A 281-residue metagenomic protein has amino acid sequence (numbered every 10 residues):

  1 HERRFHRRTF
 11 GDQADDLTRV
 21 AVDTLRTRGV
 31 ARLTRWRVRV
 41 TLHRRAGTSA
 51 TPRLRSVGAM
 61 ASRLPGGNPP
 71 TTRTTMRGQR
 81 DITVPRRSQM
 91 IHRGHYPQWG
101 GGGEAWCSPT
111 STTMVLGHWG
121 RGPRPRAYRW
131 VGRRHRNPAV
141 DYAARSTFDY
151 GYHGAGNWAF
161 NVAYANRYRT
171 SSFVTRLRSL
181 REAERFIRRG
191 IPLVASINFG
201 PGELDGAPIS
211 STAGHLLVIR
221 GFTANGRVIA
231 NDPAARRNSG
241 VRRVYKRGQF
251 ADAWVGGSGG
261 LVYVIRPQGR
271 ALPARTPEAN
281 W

Functional and structural regions predicted by a protein language model:
H1-D23: Extended, solvent-exposed segments with strong compositional bias
E2, T9-G11, V30-I82, F222-W281: Noncatalytic regulatory segments and standalone regulatory/sensor domains
T24-T27, G206: Catalytic micro-motifs at enzyme active sites that drive phosphoryl/nucleotidyl and oxygen chemistry
T27, Y96-W99, A165, A235-R236: A generic signature of intrinsically disordered, low-complexity regions enriched in glycine/proline and charged/polar
G29, R35-G154, N280-W281: Active-site-adjacent structural segments surrounding the nucleophilic cysteine of cysteine proteases and isopeptidases
W130-W281: Conserved active-site-adjacent core of cysteine acyl-enzyme catalytic domains
